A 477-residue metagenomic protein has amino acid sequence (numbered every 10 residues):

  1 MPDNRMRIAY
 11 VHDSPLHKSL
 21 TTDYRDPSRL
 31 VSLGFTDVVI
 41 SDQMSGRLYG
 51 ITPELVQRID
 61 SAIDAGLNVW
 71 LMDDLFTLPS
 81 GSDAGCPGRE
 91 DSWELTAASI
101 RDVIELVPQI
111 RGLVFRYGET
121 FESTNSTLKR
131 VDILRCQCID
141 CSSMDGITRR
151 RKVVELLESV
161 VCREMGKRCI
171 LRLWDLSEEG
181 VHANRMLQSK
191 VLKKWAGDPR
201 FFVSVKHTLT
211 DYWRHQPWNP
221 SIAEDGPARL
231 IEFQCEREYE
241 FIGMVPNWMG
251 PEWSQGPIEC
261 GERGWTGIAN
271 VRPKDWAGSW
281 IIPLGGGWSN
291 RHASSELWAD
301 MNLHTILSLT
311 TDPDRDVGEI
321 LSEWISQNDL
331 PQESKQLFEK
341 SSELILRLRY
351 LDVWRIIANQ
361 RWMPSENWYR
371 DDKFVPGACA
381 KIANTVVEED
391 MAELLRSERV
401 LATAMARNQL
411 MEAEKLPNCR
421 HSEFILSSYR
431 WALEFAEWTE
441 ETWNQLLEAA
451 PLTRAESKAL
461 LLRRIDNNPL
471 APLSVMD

Functional and structural regions predicted by a protein language model:
P2, P15, P27, P53 (+16 more regions): Proline-rich intrinsically disordered, low-complexity coils
P2-H215, I242, G285-R315, K340-D372 (+1 more regions): Aromatic-lined carbohydrate-binding surfaces of glycoside hydrolases
L48, N184, M249-E252, P257 (+1 more regions): Poly-acidic low-complexity segments
S80-G85, V114-T127, R172, L209-D225 (+6 more regions): Short secondary-structure transition/capping segments
F202-S294, W298-N302: Active-site core of glycosidic bond-cleaving carbohydrate-active enzymes
R272-D477: C-terminal non-catalytic alpha-helical accessory regions
